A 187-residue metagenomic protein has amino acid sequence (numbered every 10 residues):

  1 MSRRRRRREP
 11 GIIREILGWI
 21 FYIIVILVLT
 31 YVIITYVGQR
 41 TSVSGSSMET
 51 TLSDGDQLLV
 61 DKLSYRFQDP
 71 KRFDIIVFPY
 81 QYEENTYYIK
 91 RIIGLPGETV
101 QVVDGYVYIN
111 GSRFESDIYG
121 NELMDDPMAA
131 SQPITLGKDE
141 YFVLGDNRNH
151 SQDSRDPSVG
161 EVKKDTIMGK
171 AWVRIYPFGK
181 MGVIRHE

Functional and structural regions predicted by a protein language model:
S2-I16, V32, S42, T50 (+1 more regions): Soluble "head" domains of membrane/secretory-pathway proteins
G18-Y36: Hydrophobic membrane-insertion alpha-helices, especially the h-region of bacterial N-terminal signal peptides
V37-G45: Membrane-interfacial segments
